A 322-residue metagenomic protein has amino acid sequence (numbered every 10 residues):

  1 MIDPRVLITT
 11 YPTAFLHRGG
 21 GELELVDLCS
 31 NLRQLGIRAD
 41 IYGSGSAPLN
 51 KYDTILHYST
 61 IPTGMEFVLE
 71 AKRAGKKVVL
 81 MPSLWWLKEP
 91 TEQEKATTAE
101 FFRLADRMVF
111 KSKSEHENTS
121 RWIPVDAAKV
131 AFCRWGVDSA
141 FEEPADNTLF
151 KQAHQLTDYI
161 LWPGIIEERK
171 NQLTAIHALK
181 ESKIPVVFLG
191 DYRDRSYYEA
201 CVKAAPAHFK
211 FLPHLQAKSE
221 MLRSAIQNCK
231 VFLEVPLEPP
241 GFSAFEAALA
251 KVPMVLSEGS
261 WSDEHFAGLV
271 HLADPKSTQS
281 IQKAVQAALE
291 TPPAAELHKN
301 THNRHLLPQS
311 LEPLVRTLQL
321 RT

Functional and structural regions predicted by a protein language model:
G20, K276, L289-T322: A charged, aromatic-enriched C-terminal amphipathic alpha-helix characteristic of glycosyltransferases across folds
A105-K129, V137-S139: A short, active-site helix/loop in glycosyltransferases that binds the activated sugar's phosphate group
S120-R121, G136-Q152, T157: Acidic anion/phosphate-binding donor-loop and adjacent secondary structure in glycosyltransferase catalytic cores
K151-K170, I176-V187: Conserved donor-binding/catalytic core segment of Leloir-type glycosyltransferases
G190, E199-A217, S224: Nucleotide-activated donor-binding/catalytic signature segment of Leloir-type glycosyltransferases, i.e., the conserved
S219, D263-A287: Change "using UDP/GDP/dTDP sugars" to "using nucleotide sugars
S224-P239, V252: Acidic donor-binding loop of glycosyltransferase active sites
P253-S257: Short hydrophobic beta-strand element within catalytic cores of glycosyltransferases and related nucleotide-activated
